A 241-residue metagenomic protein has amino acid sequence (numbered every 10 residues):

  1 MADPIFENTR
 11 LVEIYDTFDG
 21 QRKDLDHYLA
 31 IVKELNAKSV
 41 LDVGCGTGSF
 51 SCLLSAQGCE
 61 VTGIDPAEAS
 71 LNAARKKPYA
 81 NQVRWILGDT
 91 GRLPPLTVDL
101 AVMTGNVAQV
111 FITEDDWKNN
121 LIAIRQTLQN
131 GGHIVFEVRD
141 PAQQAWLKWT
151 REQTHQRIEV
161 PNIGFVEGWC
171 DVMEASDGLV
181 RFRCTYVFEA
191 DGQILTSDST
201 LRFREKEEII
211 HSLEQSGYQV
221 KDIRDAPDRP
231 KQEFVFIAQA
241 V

Functional and structural regions predicted by a protein language model:
M1-N36: Conserved class I S-adenosyl-L-methionine
A37-G46: Conserved class I S-adenosyl-L-methionine
G48-R92: Class I SAM-dependent methyltransferase SAM/SAH-binding core
G91-A101: A short acidic, Gly/Pro-enriched loop at the edge of an enzyme's catalytic core that lines a small-molecule cofactor
D99-D115: A short SAM/SAH-binding and catalytic strip from SAM-dependent methyltransferases
K118-N130: A short glycine-rich, Lys/Arg-flanked "PGG" loop and its adjoining helix->strand segment in the class I
V135-I210: SAM-dependent methyltransferase
R202-V241: C-terminal lobe and adjacent flexible extensions of AdoMet/dcAdoMet transferase-like proteins
